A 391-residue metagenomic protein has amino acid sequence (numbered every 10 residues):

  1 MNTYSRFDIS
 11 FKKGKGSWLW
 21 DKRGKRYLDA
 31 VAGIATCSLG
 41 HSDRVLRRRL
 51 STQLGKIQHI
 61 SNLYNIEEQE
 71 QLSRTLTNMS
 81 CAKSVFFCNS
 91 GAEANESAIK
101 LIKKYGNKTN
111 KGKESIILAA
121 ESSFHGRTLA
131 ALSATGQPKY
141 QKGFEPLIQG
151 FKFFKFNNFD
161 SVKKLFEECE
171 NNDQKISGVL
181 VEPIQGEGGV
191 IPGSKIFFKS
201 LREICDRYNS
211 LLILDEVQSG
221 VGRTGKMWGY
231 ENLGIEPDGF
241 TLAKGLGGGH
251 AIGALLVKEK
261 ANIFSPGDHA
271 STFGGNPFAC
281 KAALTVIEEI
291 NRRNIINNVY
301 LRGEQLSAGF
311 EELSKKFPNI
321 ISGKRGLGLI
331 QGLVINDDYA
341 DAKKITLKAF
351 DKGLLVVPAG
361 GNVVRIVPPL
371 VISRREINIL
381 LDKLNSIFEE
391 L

Functional and structural regions predicted by a protein language model:
M1-L391: Conserved N-terminal phosphate-binding loop of PLP-dependent enzymes in the Aspartate aminotransferase
